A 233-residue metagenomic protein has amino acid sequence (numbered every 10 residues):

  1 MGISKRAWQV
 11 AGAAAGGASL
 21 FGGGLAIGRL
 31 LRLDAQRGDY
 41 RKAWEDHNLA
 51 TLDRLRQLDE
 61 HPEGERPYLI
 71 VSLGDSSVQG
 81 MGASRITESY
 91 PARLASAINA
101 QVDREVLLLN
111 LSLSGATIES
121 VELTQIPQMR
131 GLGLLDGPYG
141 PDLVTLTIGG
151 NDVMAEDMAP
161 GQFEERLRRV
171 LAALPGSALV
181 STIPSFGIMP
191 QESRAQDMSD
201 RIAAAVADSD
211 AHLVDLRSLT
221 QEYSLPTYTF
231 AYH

Functional and structural regions predicted by a protein language model:
M1-V71, G137-Y139: N-terminal secretory targeting modules
Q36-S112: Serine-esterase "nucleophile elbow" of acetyl-processing enzymes
S72, L146, L179-T182: Structural beta-sheet core signal
M81-I86, E156-P160, M189-R194: Short, solvent-exposed loop/turn segments at secondary-structure boundaries
L109-I118, R217: Short beta->alpha junction loops
S120-Q162, F186: Oxyanion-hole/transition-state-stabilizing segment in secreted/luminal serine hydrolases and related acyltransferases
A159-R168, R194-S199: Charged helix-capping and loop-helix junction motifs
I188-H233: Catalytic His-Asp segment of secreted/periplasmic serine-dependent ester chemistry enzymes
